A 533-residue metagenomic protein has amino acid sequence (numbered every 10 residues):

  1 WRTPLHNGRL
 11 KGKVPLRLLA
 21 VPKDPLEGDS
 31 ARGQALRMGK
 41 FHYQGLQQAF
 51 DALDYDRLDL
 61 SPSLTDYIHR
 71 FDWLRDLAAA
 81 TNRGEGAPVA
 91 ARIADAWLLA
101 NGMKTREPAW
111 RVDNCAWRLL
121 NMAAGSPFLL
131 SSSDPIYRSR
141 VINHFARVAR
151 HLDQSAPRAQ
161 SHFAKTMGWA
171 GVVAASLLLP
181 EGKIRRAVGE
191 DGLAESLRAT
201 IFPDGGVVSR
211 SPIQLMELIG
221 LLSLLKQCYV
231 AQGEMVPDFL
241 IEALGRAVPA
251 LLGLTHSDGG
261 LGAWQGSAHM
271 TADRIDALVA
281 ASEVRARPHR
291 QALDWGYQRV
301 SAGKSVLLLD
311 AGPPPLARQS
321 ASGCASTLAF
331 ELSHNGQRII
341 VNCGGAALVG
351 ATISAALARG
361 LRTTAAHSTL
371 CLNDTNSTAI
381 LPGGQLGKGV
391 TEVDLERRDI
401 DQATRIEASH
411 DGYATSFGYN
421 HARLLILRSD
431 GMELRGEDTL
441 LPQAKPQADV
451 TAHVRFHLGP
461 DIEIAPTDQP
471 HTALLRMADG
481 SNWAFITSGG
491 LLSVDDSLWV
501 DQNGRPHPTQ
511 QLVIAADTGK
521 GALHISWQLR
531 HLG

Functional and structural regions predicted by a protein language model:
W1-F50: Extreme N-terminal leader/anchor segments
M38, W295-R299, A329, H367 (+1 more regions): Short, acidic/polar N-cap/turn motifs at the starts of alpha helices
Q48, S305-L307, I339, S377 (+1 more regions): Short, isolated positions in well-ordered beta-strands
D56, P62, A116, T352-G533: CBM-like, beta-strand-rich accessory domains located in the C-terminal region of large, secreted polysaccharide-active
P62-L244: Aromatic-lined, polymer-binding surfaces characteristic of secreted/periplasmic polysaccharide-degrading enzymes
M167, G323-T327, A365: Short, solvent-exposed loop/turn segments at the edges of secondary structure
F202-L348, D399, G519: Carbohydrate-active enzyme catalytic cores, enriched for enzymes that act on polyanionic acidic polysaccharides
